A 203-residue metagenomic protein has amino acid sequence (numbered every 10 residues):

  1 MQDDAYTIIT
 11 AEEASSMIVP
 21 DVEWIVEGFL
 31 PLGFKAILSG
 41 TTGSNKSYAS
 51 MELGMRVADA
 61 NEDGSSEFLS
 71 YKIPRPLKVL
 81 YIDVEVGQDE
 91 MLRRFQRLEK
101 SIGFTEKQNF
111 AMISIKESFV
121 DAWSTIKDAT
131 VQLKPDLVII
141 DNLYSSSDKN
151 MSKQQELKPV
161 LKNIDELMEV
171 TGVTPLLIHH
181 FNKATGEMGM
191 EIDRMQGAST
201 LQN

Functional and structural regions predicted by a protein language model:
D3-Y6, A11-S15, V19-D21, I25-V26 (+2 more regions): Conserved inter-motif catalytic segment of the P-loop NTP-binding fold
L32-A36, L77: Pre-Walker A (Motif I) flank of P-loop NTPase domains
F34, T42, K116-E117: Short, well-ordered turn and helix-capping elements at secondary-structure junctions
K35, L143-S145, F181: Short connector loops/turns at beta-strand edges and beta->alpha or beta->beta junctions
I37-L38, G43, S47-Y48, E52 (+3 more regions): Phosphate-binding/switch region of NTP-binding enzymes
Y48-S66: P-loop NTPase nucleotide-binding module
